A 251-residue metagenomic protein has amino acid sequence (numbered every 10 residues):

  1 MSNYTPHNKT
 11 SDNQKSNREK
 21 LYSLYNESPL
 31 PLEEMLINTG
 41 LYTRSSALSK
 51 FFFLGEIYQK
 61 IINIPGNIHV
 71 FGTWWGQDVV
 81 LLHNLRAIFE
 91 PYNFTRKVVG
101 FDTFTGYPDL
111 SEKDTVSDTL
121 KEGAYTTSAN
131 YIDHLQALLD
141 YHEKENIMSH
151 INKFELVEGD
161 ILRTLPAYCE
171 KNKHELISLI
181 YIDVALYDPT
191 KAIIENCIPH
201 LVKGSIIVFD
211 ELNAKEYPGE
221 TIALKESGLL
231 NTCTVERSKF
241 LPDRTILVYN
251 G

Functional and structural regions predicted by a protein language model:
M1-E19: N-terminal auxiliary segments of SAM/dcSAM-dependent transferases
K15-T39, S45, I62, N67-G251: S-adenosylmethionine/decaboxylated-SAM
A47, F51-L54, V79: Short alpha-helical patches at coil-to-helix transitions and adjacent helical residues in well-structured domains
F53-N63: Conserved alpha-helix/loop element of class I SAM-dependent methyltransferases that forms part of the SAM/SAH-binding
